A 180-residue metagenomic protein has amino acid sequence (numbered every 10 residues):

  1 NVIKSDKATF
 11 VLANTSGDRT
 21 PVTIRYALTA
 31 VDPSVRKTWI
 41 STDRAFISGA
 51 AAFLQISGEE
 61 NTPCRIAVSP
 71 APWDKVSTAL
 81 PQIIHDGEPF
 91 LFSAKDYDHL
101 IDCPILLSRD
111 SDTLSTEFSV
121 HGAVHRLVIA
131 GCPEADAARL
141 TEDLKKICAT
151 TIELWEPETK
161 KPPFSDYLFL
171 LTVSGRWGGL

Functional and structural regions predicted by a protein language model:
V2-T150, L154-F164, S174-G178: Non-catalytic architectural context of zinc metalloproteases
S165-F169: Edge beta-strands of jelly-roll/beta-sandwich modules across compartments, strongly enriched in secreted/luminal
